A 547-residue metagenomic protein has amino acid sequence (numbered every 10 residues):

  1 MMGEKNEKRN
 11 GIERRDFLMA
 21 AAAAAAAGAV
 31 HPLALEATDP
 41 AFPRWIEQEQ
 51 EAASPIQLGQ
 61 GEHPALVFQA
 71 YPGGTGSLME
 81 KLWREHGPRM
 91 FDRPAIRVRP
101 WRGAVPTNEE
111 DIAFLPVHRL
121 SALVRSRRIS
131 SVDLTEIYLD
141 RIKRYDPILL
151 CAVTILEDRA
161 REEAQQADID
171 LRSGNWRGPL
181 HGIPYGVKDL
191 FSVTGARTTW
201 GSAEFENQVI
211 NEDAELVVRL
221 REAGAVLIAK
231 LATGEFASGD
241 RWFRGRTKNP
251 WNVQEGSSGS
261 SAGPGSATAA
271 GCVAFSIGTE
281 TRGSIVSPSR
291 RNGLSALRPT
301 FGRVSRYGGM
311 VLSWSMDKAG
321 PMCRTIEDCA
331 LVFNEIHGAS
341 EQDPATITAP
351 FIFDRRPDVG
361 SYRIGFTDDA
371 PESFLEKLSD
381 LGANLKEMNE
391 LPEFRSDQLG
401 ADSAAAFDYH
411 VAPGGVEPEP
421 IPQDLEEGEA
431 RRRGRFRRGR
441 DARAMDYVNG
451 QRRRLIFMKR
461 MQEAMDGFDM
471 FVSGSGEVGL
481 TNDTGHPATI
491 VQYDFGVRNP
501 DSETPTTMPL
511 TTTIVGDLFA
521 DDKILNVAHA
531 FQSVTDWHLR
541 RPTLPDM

Functional and structural regions predicted by a protein language model:
M2-E162, D380-L381, R440-D441, R540-M547: An N-terminal boundary/leader segment
R44-E47, V98-G103, R298-S373, S533-M547: A short helix-breaking turn/cap at a secondary-structure junction
R97-E109, H181-S202, D358-T367, D397-L455 (+2 more regions): Short helix-loop capping/hinge segments that flank enzyme active sites or metal/cofactor-binding pockets
P100, A113-H118, D146, G182 (+3 more regions): Gly/Ser-rich, acidic/histidine-flanked active-site/gating loops
R127, G182, E222, V226-I228 (+6 more regions): Glycine-rich, small-residue loops and helix-cap segments that act as flexible hinges at active-site edges
R128, D133-L139, Q165, D369-N389 (+2 more regions): Acyltransferase
D170, G174-W242: Acidic/His- and Gly-rich active-site-bordering loop/insert found across diverse amide/peptide-bond hydrolases
E212-I336, S473, N482-D494, T504-T513: Short glycine/serine-rich loop segments
